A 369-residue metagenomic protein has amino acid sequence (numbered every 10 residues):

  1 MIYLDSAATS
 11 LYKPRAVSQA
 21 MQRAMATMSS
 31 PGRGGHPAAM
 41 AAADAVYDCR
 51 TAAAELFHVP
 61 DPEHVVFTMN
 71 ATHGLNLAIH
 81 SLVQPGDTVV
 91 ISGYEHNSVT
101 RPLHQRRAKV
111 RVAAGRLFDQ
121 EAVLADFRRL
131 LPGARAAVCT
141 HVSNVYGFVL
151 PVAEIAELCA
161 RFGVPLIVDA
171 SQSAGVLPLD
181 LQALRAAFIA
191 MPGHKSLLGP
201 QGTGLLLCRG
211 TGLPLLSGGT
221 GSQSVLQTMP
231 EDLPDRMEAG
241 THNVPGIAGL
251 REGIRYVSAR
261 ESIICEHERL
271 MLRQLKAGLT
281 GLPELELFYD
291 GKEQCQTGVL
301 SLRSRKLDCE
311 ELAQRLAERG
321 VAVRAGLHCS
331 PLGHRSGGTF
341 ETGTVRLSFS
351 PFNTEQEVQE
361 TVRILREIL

Functional and structural regions predicted by a protein language model:
M1-L369: Pyridoxal 5′-phosphate
